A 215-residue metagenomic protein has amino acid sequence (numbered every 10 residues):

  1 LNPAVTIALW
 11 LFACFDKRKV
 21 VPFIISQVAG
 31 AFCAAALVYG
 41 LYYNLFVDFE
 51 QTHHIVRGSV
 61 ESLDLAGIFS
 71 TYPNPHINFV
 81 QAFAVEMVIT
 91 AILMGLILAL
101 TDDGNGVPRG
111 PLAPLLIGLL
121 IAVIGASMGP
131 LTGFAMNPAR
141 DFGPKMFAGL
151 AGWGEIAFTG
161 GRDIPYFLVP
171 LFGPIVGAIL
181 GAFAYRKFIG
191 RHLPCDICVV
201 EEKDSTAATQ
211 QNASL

Functional and structural regions predicted by a protein language model:
L1-L215: Membrane-interface helix-loop junctions and terminal tails of multi-pass membrane proteins
